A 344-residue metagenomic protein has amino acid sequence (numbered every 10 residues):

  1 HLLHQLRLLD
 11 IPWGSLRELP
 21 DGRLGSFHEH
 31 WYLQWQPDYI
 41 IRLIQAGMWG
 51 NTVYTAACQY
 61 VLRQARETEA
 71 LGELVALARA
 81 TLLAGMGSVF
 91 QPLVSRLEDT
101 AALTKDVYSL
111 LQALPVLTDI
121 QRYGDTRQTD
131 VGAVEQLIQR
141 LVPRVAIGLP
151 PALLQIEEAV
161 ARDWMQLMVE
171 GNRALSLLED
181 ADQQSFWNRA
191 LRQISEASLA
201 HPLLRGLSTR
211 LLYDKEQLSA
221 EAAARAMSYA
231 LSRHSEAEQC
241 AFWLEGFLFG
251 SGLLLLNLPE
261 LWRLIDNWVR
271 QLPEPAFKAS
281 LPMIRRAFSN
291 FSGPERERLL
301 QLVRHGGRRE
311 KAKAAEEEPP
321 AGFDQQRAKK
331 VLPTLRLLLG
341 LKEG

Functional and structural regions predicted by a protein language model:
H1-G344: Extended repeat-based interaction scaffolds and adjacent low-complexity, acidic/S/T/P-biased segments that form broad
